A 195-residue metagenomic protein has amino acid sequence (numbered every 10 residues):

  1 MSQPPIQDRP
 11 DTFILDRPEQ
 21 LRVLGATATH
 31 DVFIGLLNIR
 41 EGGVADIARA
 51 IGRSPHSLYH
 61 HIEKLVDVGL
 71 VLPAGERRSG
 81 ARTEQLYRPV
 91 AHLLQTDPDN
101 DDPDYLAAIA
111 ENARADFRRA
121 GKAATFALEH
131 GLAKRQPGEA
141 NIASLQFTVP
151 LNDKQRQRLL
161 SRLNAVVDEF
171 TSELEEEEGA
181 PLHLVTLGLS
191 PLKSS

Functional and structural regions predicted by a protein language model:
M1-L24: N-terminal leader segment of winged-helix/HTH proteins
D16-R53: N-terminal helix-turn-helix DNA-binding core of bacterial DNA-binding proteins
E19-A28, G43, E76-D99: Short, cationic-aromatic polyanion-contact patches
I62-E63: Short, hydrophobic-biased segments on the C-terminal half of alpha helices that form "recognition helices"
G69: Glycine-centered, phosphate/nucleic-acid-interacting loop/turn motifs that mediate DNA/RNA or nucleotide
R88-T148: Amphipathic alpha-helical dimerization/coiled-coil segments that flank or bridge DNA-binding/regulatory modules
E129, A133-S195: Charged, low-complexity intrinsically disordered regulatory/assembly segments
